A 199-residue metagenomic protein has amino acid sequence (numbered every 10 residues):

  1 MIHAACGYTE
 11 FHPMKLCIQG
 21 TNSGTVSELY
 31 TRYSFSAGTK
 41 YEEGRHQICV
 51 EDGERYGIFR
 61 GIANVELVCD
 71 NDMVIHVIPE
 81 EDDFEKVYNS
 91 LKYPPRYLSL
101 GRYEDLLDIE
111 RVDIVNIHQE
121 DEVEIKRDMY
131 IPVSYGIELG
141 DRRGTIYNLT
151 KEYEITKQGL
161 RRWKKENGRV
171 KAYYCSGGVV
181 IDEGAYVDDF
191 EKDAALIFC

Functional and structural regions predicted by a protein language model:
M1-H12: N-terminal ordered "arm"
H3-A4, L16, T31: N-terminal, well-ordered alpha-helical segments
A4, T21-G24: N-terminal, charged/glycine-rich beta-strand/loop interface patches
E10-T21: Short loop-to-beta-strand transition segments
T25-C199: Internal, well-folded beta-alpha domain core
